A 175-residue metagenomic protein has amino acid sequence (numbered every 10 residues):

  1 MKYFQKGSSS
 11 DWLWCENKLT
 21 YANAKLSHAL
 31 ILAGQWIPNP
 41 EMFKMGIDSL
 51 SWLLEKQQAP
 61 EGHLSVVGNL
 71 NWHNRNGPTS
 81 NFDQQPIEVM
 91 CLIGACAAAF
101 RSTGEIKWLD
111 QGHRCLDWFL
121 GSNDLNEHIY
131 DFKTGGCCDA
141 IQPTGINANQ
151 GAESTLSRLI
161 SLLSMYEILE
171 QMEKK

Functional and structural regions predicted by a protein language model:
M1-K175: Glycan-recognition and catalytic cores of secretory/periplasmic carbohydrate-active enzymes
